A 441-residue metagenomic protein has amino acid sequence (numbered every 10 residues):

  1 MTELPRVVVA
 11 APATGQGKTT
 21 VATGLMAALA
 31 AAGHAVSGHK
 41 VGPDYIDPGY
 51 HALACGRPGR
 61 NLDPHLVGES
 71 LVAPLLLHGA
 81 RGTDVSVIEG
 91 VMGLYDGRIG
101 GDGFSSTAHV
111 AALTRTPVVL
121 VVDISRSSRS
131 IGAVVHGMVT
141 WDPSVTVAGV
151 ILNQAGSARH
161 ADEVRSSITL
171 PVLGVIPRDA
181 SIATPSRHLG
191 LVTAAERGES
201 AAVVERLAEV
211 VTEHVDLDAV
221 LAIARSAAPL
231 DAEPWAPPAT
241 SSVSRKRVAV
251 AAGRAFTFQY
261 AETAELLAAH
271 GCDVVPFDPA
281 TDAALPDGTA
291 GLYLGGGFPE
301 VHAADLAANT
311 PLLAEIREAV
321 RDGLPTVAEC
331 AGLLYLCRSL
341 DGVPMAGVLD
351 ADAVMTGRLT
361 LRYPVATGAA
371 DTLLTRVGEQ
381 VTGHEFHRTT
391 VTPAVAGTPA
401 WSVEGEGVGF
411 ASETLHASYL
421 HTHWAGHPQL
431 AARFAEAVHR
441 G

Functional and structural regions predicted by a protein language model:
T2-T114, V122-T146, A158-D162: ATP-dependent carboxylate-amine ligase catalytic core
R6, H34-S37, R245-R247, D273 (+1 more regions): Residues that mark the start of a beta-strand
V8, V87-E89, V119, I151 (+3 more regions): Structural motif
K40-V41, V172-A180, D273-T281: Beta-strand->loop->alpha-helix junctions that form or flank phosphate-binding loops in nucleotide-handling enzymes
S125-T240: Internal gly/pro-rich beta-alpha loop/helix module that stabilizes soluble enzyme cofactors or their anionic handles
A183-P234, S244, V354-G441: Amide-donor transfer/coupling interface in amidating biosynthetic enzymes
K246-N309, A314-R321: Phosphate-binding active sites in nucleotide-utilizing proteins
P299-L373: Cysteine-nucleophile active-site neighborhood
